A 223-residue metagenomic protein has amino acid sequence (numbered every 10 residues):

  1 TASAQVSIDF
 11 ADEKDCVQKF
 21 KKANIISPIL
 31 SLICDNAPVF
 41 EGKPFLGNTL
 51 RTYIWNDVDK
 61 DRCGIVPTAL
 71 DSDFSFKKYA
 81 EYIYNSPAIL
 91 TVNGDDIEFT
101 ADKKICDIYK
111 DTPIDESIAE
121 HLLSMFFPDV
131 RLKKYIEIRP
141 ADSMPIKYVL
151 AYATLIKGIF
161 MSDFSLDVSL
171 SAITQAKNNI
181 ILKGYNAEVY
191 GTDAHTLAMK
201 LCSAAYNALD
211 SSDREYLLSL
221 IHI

Functional and structural regions predicted by a protein language model:
T1-R131: Loop-rich catalytic cores of soluble enzymes, especially ATP-dependent carboxylate-amine ligases and other
P28-S31, D35-P38, T91, F164-V168 (+1 more regions): Residue-level signal for secondary-structure boundary elements
Y135, R139-Y216: Substrate-recognition/cap regions that form aromatic- and gly/pro-loop-enriched pockets for small-molecule ligands
I221-I223: Conserved small/polar residues in nucleotide/adenosyl-binding loops
